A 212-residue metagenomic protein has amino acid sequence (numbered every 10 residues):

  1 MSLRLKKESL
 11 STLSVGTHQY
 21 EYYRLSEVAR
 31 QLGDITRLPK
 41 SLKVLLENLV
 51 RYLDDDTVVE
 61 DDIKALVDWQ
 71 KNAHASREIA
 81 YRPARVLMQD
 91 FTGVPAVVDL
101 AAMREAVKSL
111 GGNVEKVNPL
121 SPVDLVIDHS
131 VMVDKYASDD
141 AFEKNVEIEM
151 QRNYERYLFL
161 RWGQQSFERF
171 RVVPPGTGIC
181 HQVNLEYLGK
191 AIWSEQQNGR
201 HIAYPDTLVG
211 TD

Functional and structural regions predicted by a protein language model:
M1-T211: Fe-S-dependent hydro-lyases/dehydratases of central metabolism
